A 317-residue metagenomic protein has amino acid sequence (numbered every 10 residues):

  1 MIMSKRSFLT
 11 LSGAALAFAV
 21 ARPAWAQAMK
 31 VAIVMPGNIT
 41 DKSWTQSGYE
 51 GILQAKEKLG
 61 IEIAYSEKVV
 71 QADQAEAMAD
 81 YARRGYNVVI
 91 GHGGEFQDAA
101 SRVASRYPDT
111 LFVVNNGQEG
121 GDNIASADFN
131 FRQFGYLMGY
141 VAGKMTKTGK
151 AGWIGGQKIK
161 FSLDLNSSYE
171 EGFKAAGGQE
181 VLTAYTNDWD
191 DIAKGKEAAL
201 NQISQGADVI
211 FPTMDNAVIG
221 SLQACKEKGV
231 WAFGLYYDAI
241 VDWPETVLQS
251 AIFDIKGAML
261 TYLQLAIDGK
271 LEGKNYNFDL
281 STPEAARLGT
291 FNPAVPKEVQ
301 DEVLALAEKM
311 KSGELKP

Functional and structural regions predicted by a protein language model:
M1-W25: N-terminal secretory signal peptides and thylakoid transit peptides that target proteins across membranes
Q27-P317: A residue-level marker of the well-folded mature domains of exported/periplasmic proteins
